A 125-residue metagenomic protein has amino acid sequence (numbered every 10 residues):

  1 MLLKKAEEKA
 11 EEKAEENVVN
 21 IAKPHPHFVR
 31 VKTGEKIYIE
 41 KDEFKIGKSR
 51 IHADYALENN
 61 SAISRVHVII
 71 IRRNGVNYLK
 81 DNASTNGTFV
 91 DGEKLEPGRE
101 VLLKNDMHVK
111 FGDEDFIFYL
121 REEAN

Functional and structural regions predicted by a protein language model:
M1-N60, E122-N125: Intrinsically disordered, low-complexity acidic Ser/Thr-rich regulatory segments
I39-D115: Forkhead-associated
D115-E123: Edge beta-strands of extracellular beta-sandwich domains
